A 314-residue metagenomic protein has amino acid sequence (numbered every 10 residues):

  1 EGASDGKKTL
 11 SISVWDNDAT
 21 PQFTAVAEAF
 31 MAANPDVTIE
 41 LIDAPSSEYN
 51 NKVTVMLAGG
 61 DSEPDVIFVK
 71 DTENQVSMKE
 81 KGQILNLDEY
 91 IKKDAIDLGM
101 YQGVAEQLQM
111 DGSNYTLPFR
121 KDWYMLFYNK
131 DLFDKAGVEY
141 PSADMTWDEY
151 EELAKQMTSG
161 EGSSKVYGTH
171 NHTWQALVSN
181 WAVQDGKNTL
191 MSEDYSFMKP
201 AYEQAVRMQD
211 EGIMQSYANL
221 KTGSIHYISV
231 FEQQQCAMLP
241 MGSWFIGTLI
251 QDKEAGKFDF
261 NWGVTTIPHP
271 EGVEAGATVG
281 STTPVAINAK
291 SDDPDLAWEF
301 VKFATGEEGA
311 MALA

Functional and structural regions predicted by a protein language model:
E1-S11, A32: Short, low-complexity disordered leader/linker segments with a strong preference for bacterial N-terminal type II
N17-T38: Short, polar/charged alpha-helical segment
A32, A136, E211-I213, K253-A314: Extracytoplasmic/periplasmic substrate-recognition and gating elements
D43-K52, K70-E73, M145-E151, A218-E232: Short helix-initiation/N-cap motifs at beta->coil->alpha
M56, P64-D65, D94-L132, K165-G168 (+1 more regions): A structural signal for short loop-to-beta-strand junctions that line the ligand-binding cleft of periplasmic/secreted
L57-V69, Q83-L85, S164, Q233-M241: Alpha-to-beta junction loops
K70-W123, D259-T265: Hinge/lid segment of periplasmic solute-binding proteins
A154, L190-K221, I267: Glycine-centered hinge/linker elements that transmit conformational signals in sensory and ligand-binding systems
